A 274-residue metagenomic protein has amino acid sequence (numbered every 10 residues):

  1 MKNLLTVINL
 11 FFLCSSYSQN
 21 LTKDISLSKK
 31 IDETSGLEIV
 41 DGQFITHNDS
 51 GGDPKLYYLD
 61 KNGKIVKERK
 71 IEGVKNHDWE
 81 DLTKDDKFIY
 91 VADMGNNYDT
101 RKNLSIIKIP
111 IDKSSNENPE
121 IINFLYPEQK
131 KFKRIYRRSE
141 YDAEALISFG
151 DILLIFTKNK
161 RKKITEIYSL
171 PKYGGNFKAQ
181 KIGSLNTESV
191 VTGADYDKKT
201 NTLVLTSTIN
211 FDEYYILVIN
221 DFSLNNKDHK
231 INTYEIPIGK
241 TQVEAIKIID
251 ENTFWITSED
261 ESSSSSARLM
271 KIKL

Functional and structural regions predicted by a protein language model:
M1-T22: Bacterial Sec-dependent N-terminal signal peptides
Q19-L274: Sequence/structural signature of beta-propeller domains
